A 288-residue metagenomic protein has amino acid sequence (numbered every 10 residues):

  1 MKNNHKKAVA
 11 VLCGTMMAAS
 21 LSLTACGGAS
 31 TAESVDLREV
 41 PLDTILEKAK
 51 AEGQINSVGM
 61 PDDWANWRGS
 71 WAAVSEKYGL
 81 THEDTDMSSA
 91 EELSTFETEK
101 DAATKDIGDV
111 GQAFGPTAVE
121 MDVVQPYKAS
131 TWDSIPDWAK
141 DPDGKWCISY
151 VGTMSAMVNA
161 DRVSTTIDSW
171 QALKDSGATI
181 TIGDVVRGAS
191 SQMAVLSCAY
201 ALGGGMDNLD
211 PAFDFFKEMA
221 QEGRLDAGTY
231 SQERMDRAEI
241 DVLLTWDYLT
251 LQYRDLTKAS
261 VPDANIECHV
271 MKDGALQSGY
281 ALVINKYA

Functional and structural regions predicted by a protein language model:
M1-E52: Short, low-complexity disordered leader/linker segments with a strong preference for bacterial N-terminal type II
D43, E47, E52, A73-Y78 (+5 more regions): A residue-level marker of the well-folded mature domains of exported/periplasmic proteins
G53, M154, S278-L282: Short amphipathic alpha-helical segments
N56-A72, E83-E97, D101-I240, Y253: Extracytoplasmic ligand-binding site segments that recognize negatively charged/polar headgroups
A113-T117, V242-D263: A ligand-binding cleft/hinge motif common to bilobed small-molecule-binding domains
V185, W246-T250, D255-L256, M271-D273 (+1 more regions): Histidine- and/or cysteine-centered catalytic micro-motif in compact active-site loops
G228, R237-I240, T245, D263 (+1 more regions): Short gly/pro-enriched beta-turn/loop segments at secondary-structure junctions
K258-A288: Extracytoplasmic/periplasmic substrate-recognition and gating elements
